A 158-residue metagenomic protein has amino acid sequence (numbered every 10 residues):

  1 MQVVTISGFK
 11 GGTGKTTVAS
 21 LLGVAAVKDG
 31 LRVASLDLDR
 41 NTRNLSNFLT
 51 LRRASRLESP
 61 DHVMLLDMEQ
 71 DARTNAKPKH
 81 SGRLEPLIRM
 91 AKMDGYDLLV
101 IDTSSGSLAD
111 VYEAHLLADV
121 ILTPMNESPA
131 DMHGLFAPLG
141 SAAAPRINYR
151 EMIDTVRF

Functional and structural regions predicted by a protein language model:
M1-V33: Walker A (P-loop) phosphate-binding motif
V3, L98, V120: Short, Asp-centered acidic motifs that coordinate Mg2+ and/or phosphate in catalytic or ligand-binding sites
S7-K10, K28-V100, S105: P-loop/Walker-type NTP enzyme "switch/lid" segment
G11, N44-L45, D119, P138: Generic structural signal for small/hydrophobic residues in well-ordered secondary structure, especially within
S20, V24-K28, T50-L51, L116 (+1 more regions): Short, well-ordered alpha-helices that flank and scaffold nucleotide-derived cofactor binding pockets
A34, S104-F158: Conserved catalytic-core segment of NTP-binding enzymes
